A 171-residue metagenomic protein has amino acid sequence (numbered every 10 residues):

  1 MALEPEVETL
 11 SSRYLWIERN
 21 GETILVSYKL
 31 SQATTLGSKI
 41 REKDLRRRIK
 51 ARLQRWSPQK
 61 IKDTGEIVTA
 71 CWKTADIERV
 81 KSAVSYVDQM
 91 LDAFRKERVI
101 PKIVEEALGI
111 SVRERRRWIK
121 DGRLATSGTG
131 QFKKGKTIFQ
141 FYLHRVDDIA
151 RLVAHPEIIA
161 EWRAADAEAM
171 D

Functional and structural regions predicted by a protein language model:
A2, D88, A167-D171: Charge-rich alpha-helical segments
E4-V68: General nucleic-acid-binding
L45-Q54, R151-D171: Helix-turn-helix/homeodomain-like alpha-helical modules used for DNA recognition and transcription-factor dimerization
K60, V112, A125-T126: Residue-level detector of short coil/turn "hinge" positions at structural boundaries
K62-R98: Short basic alpha-helical hairpin corresponding to helix-turn-helix/winged-helix-like nucleic-acid-binding
E66-R79, D121, A125-I159: Short helix-start
A93-W118: Polyanion-binding surface elements
